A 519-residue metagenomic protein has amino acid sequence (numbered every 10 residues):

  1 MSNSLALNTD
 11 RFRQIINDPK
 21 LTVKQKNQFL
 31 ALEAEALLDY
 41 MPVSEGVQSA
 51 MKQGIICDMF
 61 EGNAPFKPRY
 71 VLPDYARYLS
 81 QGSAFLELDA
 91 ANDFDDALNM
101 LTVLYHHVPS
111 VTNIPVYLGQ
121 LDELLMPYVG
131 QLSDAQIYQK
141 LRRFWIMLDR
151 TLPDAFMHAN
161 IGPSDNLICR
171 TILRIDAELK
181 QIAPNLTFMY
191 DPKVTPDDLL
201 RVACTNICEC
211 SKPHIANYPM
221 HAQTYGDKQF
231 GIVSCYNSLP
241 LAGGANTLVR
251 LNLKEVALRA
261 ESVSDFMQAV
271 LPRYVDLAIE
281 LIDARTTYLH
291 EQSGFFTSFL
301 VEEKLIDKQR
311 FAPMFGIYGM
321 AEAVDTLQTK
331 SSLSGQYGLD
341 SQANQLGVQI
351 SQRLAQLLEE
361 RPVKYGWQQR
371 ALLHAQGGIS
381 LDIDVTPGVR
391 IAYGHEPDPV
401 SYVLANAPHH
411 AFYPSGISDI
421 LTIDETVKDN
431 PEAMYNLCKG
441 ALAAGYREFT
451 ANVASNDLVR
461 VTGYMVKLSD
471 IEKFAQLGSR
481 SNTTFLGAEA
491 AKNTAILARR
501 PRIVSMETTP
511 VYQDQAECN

Functional and structural regions predicted by a protein language model:
S2-Q309, K330, Q336-D340, E359 (+1 more regions): Conserved catalytic cores of very large enzyme subunits
V116, D307-A323: Conserved phosphate/anionic-ligand binding catalytic regions in large, soluble enzymes, centered on
P272, D276-I279, Y318, V348 (+1 more regions): Generic structural signal for well-ordered, non-transmembrane alpha-helical segments in soluble/cytosolic regions
E322-S332: Well-ordered alpha-helical scaffold segments within catalytic/enzyme domains
S334-L357: Short secondary-structure subsegments characteristic of cysteine-rich extracellular domains
